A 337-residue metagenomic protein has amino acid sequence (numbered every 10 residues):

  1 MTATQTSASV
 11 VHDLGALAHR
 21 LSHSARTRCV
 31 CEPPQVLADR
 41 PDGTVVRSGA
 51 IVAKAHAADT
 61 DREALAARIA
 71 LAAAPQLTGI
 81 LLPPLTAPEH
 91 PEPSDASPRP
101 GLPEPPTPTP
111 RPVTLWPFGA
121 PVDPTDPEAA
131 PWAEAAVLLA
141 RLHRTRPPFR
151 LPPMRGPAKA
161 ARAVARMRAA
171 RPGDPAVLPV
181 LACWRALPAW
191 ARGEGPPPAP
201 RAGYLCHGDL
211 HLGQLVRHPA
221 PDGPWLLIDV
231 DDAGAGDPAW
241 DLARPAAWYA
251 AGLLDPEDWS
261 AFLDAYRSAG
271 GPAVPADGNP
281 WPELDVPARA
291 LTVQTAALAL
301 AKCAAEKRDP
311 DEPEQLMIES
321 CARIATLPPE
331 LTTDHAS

Functional and structural regions predicted by a protein language model:
M1-E32: Juxta-kinase regulatory segment immediately upstream of eukaryotic protein kinase catalytic domains
T2-Q5, R166-R171, P175-A176, T295-S337: ATP/Mg2+ or Mg2+-diphosphate-binding catalytic cores that bind nucleotide phosphates or diphosphates via glycine-rich
Q35-K54, L85, A189-L242, G252: Active-site acidic catalytic loop and adjacent metal/ATP-binding pocket of ATP-dependent phosphoryl transfer enzymes
V52-T109, A120, T125-L142: A conserved alpha-helical element in kinase catalytic cores
T109-D126, R144, R162-P172, A290-D311: A glycine-centered beta->alpha junction motif in the catalytic cores of kinase/phosphotransferase enzymes
D123-L181, P200-G203, L316: A cross-family kinase active-site recognition segment
A239-P272, R289-K307: Active-site activation/catalytic loop segments of kinase-like enzymes and analogous catalytic loops in related
V274-A288: All-alpha amphipathic helical-bundle segments outside canonical DNA-binding/catalytic cores that form hydrophobic
